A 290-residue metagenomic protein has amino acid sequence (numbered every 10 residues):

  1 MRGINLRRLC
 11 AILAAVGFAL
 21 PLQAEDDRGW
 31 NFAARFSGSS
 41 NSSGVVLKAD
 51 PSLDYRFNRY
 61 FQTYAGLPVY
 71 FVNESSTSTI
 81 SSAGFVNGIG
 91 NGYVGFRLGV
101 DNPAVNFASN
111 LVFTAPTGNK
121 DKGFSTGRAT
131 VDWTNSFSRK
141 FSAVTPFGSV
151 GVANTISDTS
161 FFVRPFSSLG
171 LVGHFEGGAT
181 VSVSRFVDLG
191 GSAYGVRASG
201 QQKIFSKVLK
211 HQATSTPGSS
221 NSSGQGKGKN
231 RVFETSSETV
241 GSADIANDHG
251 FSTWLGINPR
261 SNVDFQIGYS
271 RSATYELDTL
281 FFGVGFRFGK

Functional and structural regions predicted by a protein language model:
Q23-Y64, Y70: Short glycine/proline- and aromatic-enriched beta-strand/turn motifs that initiate or cap beta-hairpins
W30, Y60-A65, N102-F107, F141-G148 (+3 more regions): Repeated loop/turn-to-beta-strand initiation elements of outer-membrane beta-barrel proteins
F36, P51-Y55, V94-V100, L111 (+7 more regions): Residues on the lipid-exposed face of transmembrane beta-strands in outer-membrane beta-barrel proteins
F36-S42, L67-N73, V100, F113-N119 (+5 more regions): Transmembrane beta-strands of outer-membrane beta-barrel pores
G44-D50, E74-S82, S109, N119-G127 (+4 more regions): Outer-membrane beta-barrel translocator domains and adjoining extracellular loop/strand segments of Gram-negative
V45-A49, V86-G92, S125-V131, P165-F175 (+2 more regions): Residues that define the transmembrane beta-barrel architecture of outer-membrane proteins
V69, N87-K122, R128-P146, V181-L189: Gram-negative (and chloroplast) outer-membrane scaffold detector with strong preference for beta-barrel transmembrane
S75-S78, H174, G178-K290: Outer membrane beta-barrel transmembrane domains
